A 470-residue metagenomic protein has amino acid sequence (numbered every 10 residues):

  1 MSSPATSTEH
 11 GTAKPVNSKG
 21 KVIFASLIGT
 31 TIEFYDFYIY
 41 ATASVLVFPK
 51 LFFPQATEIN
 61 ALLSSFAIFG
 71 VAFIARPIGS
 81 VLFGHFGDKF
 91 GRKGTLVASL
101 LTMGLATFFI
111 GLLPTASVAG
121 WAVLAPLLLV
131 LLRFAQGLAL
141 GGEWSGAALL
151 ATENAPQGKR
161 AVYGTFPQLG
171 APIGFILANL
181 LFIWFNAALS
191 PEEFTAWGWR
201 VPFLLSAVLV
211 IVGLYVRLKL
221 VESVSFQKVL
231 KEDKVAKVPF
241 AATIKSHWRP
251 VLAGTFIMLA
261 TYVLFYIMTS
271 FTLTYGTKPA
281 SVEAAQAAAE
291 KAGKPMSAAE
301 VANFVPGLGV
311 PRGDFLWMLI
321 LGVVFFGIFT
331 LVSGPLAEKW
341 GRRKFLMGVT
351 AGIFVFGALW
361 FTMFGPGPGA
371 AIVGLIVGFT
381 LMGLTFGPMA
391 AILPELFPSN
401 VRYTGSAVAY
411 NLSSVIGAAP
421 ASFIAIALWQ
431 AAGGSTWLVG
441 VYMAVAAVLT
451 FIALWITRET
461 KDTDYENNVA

Functional and structural regions predicted by a protein language model:
A41-T42, W248-K291, A298-F326, G417-S422: Extracytoplasmic gate region of multi-pass secondary transporters
F66-H85, G104-A106, I320-S333: Central cavity-lining transmembrane alpha-helices of secondary-active solute carriers, predominantly the Major
K89-L101, E338-T350: Cytoplasmic membrane-interface "Motif A"-like loop-to-helix N-cap segments of 12-TM Major Facilitator Superfamily
L101-W121, A351-P366: C-terminal ends and interior cores of transmembrane alpha-helices in multi-pass membrane transporters/permeases
V162-N186, Y410-A421: Glycine-rich segments within core transmembrane alpha-helices of 12-TM secondary carriers
G213-L220, I392, A444-A470: Multi-pass alpha-helical transporter architecture, strongest for 12-TM Major Facilitator/SLC carriers used
K344-P388: C-terminal transmembrane helical hairpin of 12-TM major facilitator-type secondary transporters
N400-Q430: A late C-terminal transmembrane helix in Major Facilitator Superfamily
